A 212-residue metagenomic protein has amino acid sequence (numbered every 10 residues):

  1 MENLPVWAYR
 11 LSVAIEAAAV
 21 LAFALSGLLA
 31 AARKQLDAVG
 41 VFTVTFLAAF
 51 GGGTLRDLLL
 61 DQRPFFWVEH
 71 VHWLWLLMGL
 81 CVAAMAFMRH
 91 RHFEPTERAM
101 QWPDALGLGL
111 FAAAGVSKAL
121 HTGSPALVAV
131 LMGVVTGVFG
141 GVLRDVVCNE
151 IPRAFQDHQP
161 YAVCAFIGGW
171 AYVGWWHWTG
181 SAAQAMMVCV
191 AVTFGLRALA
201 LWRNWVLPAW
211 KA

Functional and structural regions predicted by a protein language model:
M1-F50, T54-D61, F66: N-terminal topogenic module of multi-pass integral membrane proteins
M1-Y9, L58-V68, G115-V128, V173-A185: Helix-coil boundary and interhelical linker segments in multi-pass alpha-helical membrane proteins
A8-V20, F66-G79, P125-V138: Structural signature of hydrophobic alpha-helical transmembrane segments
F23, V44-G52, L76-A84, L108-F111 (+7 more regions): Alpha-helical transmembrane segments in multi-pass membrane proteins
A24-K34, D57-L58, A83-E97, V142-R153 (+1 more regions): C-terminal ends of transmembrane helices
V39-L47, H70-W75, P95-G107, M132 (+2 more regions): Cytoplasmic-side transmembrane-helix entry/capping segments in multi-pass membrane proteins
M78-K118: Ordered, amphipathic secondary-structure segments that act as subunit-interaction surfaces in large macromolecular
G180-A212: Long hydrophobic alpha-helical segments typical of transmembrane helices together with their membrane-interfacial
